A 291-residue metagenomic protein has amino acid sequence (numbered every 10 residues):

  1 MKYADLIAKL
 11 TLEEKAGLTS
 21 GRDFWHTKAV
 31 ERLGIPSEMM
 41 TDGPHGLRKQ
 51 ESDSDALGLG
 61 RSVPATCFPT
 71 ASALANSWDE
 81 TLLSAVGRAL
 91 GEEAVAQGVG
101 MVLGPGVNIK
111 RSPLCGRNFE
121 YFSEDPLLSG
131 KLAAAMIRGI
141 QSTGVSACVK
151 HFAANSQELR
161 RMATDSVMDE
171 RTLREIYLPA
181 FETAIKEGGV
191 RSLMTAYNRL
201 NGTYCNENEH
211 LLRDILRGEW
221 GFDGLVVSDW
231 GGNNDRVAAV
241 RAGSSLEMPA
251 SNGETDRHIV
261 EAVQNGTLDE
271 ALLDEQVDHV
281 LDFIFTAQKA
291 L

Functional and structural regions predicted by a protein language model:
M1-L291: Glycoside hydrolase catalytic-domain context in secreted enzymes
